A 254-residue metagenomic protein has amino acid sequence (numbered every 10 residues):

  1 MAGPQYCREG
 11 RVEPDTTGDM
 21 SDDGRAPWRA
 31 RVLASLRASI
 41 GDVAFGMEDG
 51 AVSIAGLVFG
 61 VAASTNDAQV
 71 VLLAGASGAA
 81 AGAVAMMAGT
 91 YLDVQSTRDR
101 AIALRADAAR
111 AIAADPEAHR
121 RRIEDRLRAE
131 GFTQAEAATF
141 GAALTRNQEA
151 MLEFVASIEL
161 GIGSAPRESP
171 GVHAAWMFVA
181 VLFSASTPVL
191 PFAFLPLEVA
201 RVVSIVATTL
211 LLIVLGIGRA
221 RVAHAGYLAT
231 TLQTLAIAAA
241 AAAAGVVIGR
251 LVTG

Functional and structural regions predicted by a protein language model:
P4-V94: Internal alpha-helical transmembrane segments
Y6-D42, V94-F178: Cytosol/matrix-facing amphipathic helices and coiled-coil assembly/linker segments of eukaryotic membrane proteins
S35-F45, A68-A76, E136, P170-A175 (+2 more regions): The feature identifies polytopic integral membrane transport proteins across all domains of life
G50-A55, M177-P188: Core segments of transmembrane alpha-helices that mediate helix-helix packing or line hydrophobic substrate/ligand
S184, Q233-V246: Small-residue-rich segments of transmembrane alpha-helices in multi-pass membrane proteins, especially helix faces
E198-L210: Structural signature of hydrophobic alpha-helical transmembrane segments
V214-A239: Interfacial loop-to-transmembrane junctions
V246-G254: Juxtamembrane boundary at the C-terminal end of a transmembrane helix
